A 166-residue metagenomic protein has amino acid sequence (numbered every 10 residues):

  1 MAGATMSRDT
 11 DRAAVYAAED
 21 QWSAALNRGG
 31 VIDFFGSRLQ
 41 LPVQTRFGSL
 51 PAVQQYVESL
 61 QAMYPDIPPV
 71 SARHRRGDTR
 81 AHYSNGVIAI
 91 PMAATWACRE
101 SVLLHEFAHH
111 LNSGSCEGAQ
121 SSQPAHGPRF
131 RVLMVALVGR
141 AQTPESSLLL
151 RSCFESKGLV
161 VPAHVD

Functional and structural regions predicted by a protein language model:
A4-C98, C116-D166: Metalloprotease/metallohydrolase-associated module, dominated by Zn2+-dependent proteases
S101-G114: Active-site recognition of the HExxH zinc-binding catalytic motif
